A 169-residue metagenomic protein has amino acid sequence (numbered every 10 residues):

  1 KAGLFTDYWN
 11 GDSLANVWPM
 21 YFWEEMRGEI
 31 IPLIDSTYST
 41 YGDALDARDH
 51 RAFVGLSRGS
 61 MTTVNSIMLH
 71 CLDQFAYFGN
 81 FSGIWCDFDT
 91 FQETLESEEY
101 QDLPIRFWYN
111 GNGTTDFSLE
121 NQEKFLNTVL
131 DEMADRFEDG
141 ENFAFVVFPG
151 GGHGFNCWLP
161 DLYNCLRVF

Functional and structural regions predicted by a protein language model:
K1-F169: Non-catalytic cap/lid and distal C-terminal segments of serine-dependent acyl enzymes
